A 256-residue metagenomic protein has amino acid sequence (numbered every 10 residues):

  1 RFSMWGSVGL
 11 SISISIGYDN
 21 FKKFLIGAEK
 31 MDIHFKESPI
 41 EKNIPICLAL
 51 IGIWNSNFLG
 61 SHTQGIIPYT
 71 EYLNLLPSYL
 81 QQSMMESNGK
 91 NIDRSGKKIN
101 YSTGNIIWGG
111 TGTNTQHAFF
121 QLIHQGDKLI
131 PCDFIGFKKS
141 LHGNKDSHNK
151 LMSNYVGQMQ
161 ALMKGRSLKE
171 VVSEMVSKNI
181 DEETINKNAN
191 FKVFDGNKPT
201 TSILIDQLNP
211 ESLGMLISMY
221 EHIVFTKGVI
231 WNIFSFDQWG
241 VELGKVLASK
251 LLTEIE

Functional and structural regions predicted by a protein language model:
R1-I26, D195-W239: Short alpha-helices
R1-N144, G196, K245-L247, L252 (+1 more regions): Active-site phosphate/pyrophosphate-binding segments
M31, I51-N55, L80, H148-S167 (+2 more regions): Charged, low-complexity, helix-prone segments enriched in Lys/Glu/Asp/Gln
N55-S56, T184, M215-I217: Short, flexible segments with low predicted structural confidence
S102-Q207: Helicase-primase coupling helices
